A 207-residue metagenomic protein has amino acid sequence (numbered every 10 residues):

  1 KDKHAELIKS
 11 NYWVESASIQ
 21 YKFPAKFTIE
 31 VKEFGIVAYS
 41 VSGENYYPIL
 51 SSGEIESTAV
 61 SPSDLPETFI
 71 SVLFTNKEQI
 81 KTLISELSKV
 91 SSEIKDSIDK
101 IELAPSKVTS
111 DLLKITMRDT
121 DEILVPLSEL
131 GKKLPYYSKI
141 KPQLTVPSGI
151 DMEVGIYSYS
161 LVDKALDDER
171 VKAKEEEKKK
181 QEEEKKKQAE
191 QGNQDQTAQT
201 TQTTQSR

Functional and structural regions predicted by a protein language model:
K1-E44, I49: Periplasmic polypeptide-binding modules associated with outer-membrane biogenesis and secretion
Y12, K22-K26, G43-E44, L65-E67 (+5 more regions): Extracytoplasmic
W13, K22-P24, K32-I36, S51-E54 (+8 more regions): Solvent-exposed coil/turn segments that connect beta secondary-structure elements in extracytoplasmic/periplasmic
S18-Q20, K26-K32, Y47-I49, F69-S71 (+4 more regions): Soluble periplasmic/extracytoplasmic beta-strand elements of cell-envelope proteins
I29-P105: Extracytoplasmic segments of membrane-associated envelope/inner-membrane machinery
F34-S40, T120-I123, D168-E169: Short, charged/polar, Gly/Pro-enriched secondary-structure boundary elements
E78-K139: Soluble extracytoplasmic domains of inner/organellar membrane proteins
P126-R207: Extracytoplasmic/luminal low-complexity segments enriched in Pro/Gly and acidic/polar residues that act as flexible
